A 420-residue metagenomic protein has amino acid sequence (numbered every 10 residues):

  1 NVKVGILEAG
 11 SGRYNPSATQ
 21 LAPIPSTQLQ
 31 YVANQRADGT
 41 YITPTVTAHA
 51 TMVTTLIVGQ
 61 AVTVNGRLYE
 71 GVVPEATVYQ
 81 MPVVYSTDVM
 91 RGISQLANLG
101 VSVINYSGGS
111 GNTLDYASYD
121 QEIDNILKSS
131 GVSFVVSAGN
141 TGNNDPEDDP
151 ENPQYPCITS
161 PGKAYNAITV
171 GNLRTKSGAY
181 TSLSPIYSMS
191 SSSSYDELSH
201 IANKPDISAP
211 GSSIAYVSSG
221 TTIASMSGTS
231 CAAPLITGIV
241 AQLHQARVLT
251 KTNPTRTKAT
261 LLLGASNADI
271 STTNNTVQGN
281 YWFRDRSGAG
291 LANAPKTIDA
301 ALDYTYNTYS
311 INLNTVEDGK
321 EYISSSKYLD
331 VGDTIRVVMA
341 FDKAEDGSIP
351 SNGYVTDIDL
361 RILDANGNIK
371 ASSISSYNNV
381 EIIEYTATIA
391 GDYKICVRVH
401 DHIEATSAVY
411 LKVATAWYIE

Functional and structural regions predicted by a protein language model:
N1-T87, L99-S102, T113-Y116, K128-S133 (+5 more regions): Subtilisin-like serine protease catalytic core
E8, P156-A241: Extracellular S/T/G-rich loop segment that most often corresponds to the catalytic His/Ser-adjacent loop
V83, S208-N275: Hydrolase catalytic cores
Q95-Y116, V136-A138, A340: Short acidic, glycine-rich surface-loop motifs adjacent to enzyme active sites
Q245-V331, A371-S376, I383-E384, T406: C-terminal subdomain of the subtilisin-like protease fold in secreted/lumenal serine endopeptidases
R256-K258, R361-N366, T388-E420: C-terminal edge strands of extracellular/lumenal beta-sandwich accessory domains
D333-S351: Short amphipathic, basic-aromatic surface patches that mediate peripheral association with negatively charged
S351-N379: Surface-exposed beta-strand/loop patches in noncatalytic accessory domains and peripheral targeting/linker segments
